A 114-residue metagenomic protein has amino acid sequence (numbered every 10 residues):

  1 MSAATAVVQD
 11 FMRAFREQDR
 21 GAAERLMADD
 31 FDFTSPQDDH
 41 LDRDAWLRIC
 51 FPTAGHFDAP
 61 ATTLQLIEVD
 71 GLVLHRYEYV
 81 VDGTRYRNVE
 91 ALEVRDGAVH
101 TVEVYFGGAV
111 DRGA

Functional and structural regions predicted by a protein language model:
M1-R16: N-terminal leader/targeting helix
A3, T34-P36, L47-A114: A beta-strand edge to alpha-helix "cap/lid" segment located at domain peripheries
Q9-R13, R25-D38: Short, solvent-exposed secondary-structure junction/capping segments
Q18-A22: Short helix-adjacent coil turns
D42-R43: PAS/Per-ARNT-Sim sensory domains
